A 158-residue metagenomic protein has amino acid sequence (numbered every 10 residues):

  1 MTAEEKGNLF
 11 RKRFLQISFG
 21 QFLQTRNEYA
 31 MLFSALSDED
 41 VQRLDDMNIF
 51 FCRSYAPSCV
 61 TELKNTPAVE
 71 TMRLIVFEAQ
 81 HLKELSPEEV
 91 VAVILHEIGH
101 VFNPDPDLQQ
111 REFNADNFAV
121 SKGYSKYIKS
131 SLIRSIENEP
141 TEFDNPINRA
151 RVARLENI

Functional and structural regions predicted by a protein language model:
M1-R53: A metal-dependent hydrolase signature that marks the N-terminal structural subdomain at the beginning of catalytic folds
T25-E39, E70-T71, F77, F118-Y124: C-terminal end-helix/capping segment
N48-S86, I98-V101: Active-site scaffold of zinc-dependent metalloenzymes
S86-P87, L108: Short coil/turn linker motifs that delimit alpha-helical repeat modules in TPR/alpha-solenoid proteins
V91-P104, E112-D116: Active-site recognition of the HExxH zinc-binding catalytic motif
V101, K122, R151-I158: TPR/TPR-like alpha-solenoid repeats
P106-P146: Short helix/loop segments within enzyme catalytic domains that coordinate or immediately flank catalytic cofactors
